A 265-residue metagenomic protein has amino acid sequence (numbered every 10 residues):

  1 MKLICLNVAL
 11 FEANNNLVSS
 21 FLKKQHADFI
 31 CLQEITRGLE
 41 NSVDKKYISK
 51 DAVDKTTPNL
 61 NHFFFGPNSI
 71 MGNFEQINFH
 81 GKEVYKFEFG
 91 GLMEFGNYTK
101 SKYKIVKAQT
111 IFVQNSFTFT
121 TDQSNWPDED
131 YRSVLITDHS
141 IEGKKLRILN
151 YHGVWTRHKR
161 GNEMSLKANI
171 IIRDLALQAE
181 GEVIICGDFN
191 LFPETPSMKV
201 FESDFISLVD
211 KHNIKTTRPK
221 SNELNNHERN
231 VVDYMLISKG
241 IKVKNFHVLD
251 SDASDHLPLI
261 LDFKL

Functional and structural regions predicted by a protein language model:
M1-F29, F79-L265: Active-site regions of metal-assisted phosphoester/phosphodiester hydrolases, unifying DNase/endonuclease modules
V18, I35-T57, I70-F89, E194-E202: Metal-dependent catalytic neighborhoods of phosphoester/phosphodiester hydrolases
F29-L32, K55-N61: Short phosphate/oxyanion-binding micro-motifs
I30-G38, P67, V209: A short beta-strand-loop structural module common to alpha/beta enzyme folds
V53-T56, F63, T99-K100, I172: Generic low-polarity alpha-helical segments
T57, N61-F65, G91-E94: Short, basic, helix/turn surface patches
L60-E75, I111-Q114: A short, structured active-site edge motif that brings together acidic residues
